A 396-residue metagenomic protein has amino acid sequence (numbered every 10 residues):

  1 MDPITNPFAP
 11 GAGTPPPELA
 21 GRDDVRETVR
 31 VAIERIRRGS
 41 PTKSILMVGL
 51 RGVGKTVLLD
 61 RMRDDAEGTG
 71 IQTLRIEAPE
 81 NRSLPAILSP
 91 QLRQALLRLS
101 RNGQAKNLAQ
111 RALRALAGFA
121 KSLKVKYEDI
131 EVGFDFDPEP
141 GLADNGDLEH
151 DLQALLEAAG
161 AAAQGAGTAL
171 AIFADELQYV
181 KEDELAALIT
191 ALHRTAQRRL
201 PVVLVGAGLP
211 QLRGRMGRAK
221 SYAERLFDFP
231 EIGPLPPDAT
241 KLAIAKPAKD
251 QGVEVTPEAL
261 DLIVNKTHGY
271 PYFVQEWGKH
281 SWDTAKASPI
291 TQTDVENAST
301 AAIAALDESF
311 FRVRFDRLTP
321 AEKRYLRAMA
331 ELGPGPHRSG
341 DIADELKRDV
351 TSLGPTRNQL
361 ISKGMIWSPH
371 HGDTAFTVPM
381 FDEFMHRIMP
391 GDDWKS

Functional and structural regions predicted by a protein language model:
M1-K43, L92, A105-L108, W394-S396: A short, basic N-terminal segment
T5, K43, E258, N297 (+1 more regions): C-terminal leucine-rich, beta-strand-based interaction scaffolds used for sensing/assembly
P41-R61: Walker A/P-loop nucleotide-binding motif
R63-R82: Conserved catalytic segments around the Walker B and adjacent sensor/switch elements of P-loop NTPase domains
G68, S83-Q104, K121-E131: Conserved NTP-binding/hydrolysis module of P-loop NTPases
S122, A243-S309: Amphipathic alpha-helical "lid/sensor" segments that cap RecA-like P-loop NTPase cores
P138-P210, G217-R218: Conserved Walker B catalytic segment
Q211-F227: Short regulatory helix/loop adjacent to the ATP-binding pocket of P-loop NTPases
